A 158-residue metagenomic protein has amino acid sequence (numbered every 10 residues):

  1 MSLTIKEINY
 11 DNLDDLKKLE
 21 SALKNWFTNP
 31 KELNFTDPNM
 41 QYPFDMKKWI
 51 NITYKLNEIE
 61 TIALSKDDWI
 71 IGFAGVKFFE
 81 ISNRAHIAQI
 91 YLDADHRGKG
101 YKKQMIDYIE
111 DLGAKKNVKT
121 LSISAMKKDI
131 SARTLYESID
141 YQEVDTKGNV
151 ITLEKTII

Functional and structural regions predicted by a protein language model:
L3-A88, D93-A94, I106-Y108, L112 (+1 more regions): Acetyl-CoA-dependent GNAT
D93-D95, K99, K127-I130: Active-site acidic-Proline motif in GNAT/NAT acetyltransferases
R97, A114, E137: Short polybasic/polar patches that bind polyanions
G100, N117, D140: Short glycine-rich hinge loops at helix-strand junctions in the catalytic core of two-component histidine kinases
K103, K127-D145: Conserved active-site alpha-helix within GNAT-family acetyltransferase domains
K103, K155-I158: Accessory recognition modules or surfaces
G113-S124: Conserved GNAT acetyl-CoA-binding A-motif
I123-R133, N149-V150, E154: Conserved beta-strand-loop-alpha-helix junction that forms the acyl-donor binding cleft
